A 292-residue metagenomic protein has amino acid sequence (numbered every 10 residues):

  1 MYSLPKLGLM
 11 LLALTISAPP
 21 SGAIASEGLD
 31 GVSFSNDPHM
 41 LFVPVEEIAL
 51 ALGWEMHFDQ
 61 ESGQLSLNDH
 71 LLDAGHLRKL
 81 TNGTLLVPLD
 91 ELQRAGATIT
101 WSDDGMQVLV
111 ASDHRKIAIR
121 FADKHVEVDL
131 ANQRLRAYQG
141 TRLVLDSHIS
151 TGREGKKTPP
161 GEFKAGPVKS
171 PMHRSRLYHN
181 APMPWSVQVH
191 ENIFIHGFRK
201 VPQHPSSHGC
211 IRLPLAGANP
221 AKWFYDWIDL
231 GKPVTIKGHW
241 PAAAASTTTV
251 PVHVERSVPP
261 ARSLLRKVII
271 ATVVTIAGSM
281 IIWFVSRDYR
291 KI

Functional and structural regions predicted by a protein language model:
M1-G8: Bacterial N-terminal signal peptides that target proteins for export
G8-P19: Bacterial N-terminal signal peptides
S21-D123: Primary recognition of N-terminal secretory signal peptides and signal-anchoring hydrophobic helices
M40, Q60-S62, F121-D123, L130-N132 (+6 more regions): Extracytoplasmic
F42-A49, L89, N132, D146 (+3 more regions): Extracytoplasmic/secreted envelope proteins and their assembly/folding machinery, especially bacterial periplasmic
S112-E154: A structural motif detector for short, solvent-exposed N-terminal "entry" segments of globular domains
K157-P160, M172-I270: Exported/periplasmic cell-wall-interacting domains
G278-I292: C-terminal membrane-anchoring or membrane-association module
